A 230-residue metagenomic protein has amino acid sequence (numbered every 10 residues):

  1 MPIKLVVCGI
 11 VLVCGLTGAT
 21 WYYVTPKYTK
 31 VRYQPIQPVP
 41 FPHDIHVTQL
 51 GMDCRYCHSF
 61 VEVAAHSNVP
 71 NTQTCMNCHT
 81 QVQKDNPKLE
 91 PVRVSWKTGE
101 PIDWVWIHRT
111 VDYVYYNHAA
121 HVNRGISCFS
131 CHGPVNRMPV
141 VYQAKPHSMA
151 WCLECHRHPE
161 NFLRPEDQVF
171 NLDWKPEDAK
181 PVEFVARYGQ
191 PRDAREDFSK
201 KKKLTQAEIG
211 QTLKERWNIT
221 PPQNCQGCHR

Functional and structural regions predicted by a protein language model:
K4-W21: Hydrophobic membrane-insertion alpha-helices, especially the h-region of bacterial N-terminal signal peptides
G18-P35: Aromatic-capped interface at the extracytoplasmic side of an N-terminal signal-anchor transmembrane helix
P26-K30, D103-V105, S130-C131: Short, charged, low-hydrophobicity "junction" segments
V31-Y33, H46, W96, H108: A generic structural signal for short, solvent-exposed coil/turn residues that cap or connect secondary-structure
P35-K88, N117-R230: Sequence context surrounding c-type heme c attachment/ligation sites in exported
E90-T110: Carboxylate-rich helix-loop segments that flank metal/cofactor sites and access channels in metalloenzymes
W104-V122: Short, solvent-exposed interaction modules
